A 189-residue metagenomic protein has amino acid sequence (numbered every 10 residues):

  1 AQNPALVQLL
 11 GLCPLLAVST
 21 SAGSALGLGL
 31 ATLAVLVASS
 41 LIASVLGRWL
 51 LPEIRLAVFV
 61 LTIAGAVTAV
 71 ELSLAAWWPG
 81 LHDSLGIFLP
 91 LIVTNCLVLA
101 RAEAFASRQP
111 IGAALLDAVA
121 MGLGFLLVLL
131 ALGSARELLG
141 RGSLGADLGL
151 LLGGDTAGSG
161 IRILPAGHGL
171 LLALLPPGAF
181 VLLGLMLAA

Functional and structural regions predicted by a protein language model:
A1-L6: N-terminal membrane topogenic signal
L12-L16, T32-L33, V37, A64-E71 (+3 more regions): Hydrophobic core segments of alpha-helical transmembrane domains in multi-pass membrane transport and ion-translocation
A22-A38, V58, H82-V93: Structural signature of hydrophobic alpha-helical transmembrane segments
S39-P52, L99-Q109: C-terminal ends of transmembrane helices
L50-I63, S84-P90, A114-A118: Cytoplasmic-side transmembrane-helix entry/capping segments in multi-pass membrane proteins
A69-L85: Transmembrane alpha-helix boundary signature
P90-L130: A contiguous pocket-lining binding segment that forms or flanks enzyme active sites
L115-A189: C-terminal transmembrane helix-loop-helix hairpin of multi-pass membrane proteins
